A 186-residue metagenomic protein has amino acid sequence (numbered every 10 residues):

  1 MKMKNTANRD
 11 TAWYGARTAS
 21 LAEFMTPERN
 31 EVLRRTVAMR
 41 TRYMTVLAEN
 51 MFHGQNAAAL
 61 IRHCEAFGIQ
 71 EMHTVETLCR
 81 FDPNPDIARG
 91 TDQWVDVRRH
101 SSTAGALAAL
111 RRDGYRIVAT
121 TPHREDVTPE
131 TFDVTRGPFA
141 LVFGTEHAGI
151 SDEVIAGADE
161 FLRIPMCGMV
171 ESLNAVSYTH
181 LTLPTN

Functional and structural regions predicted by a protein language model:
K4, N8-Y14, T18-E125, T131: RNA substrate-binding interface of SAM-dependent RNA methyltransferases
Q55-N56, V127, G149, L173: Residues that form or flank phosphate/diphosphate-binding pockets in enzymes that use nucleotide phosphates
L60, V154, T179: Aromatic/hydrophobic pocket-lining residues that form π-stacking "cages" and hydrophobic walls in ligand
I117, V142, Y178: A residue-level signal for conserved active-site and pocket-lining positions in enzyme catalytic cores
H123-M166: Active-site/ligand-binding-proximal alpha/beta "capping" segment
C167-S177: Short glycine/threonine-rich catalytic loop with a Thr-x-Gly-x-Asp
T179-T185: Conserved small/polar residues in nucleotide/adenosyl-binding loops
